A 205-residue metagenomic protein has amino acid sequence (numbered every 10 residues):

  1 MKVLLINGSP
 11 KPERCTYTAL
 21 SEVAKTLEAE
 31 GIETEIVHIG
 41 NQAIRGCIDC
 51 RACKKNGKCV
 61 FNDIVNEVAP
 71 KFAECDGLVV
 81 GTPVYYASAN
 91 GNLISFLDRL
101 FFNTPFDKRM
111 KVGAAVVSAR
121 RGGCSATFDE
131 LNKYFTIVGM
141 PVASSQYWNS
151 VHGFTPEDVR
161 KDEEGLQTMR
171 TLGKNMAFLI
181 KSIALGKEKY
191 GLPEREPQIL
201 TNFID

Functional and structural regions predicted by a protein language model:
K2-E30: N-terminal beta1-alpha1 ligand-phosphate binding loop
I32-Q42: A short beta-strand-loop structural module common to alpha/beta enzyme folds
Q42-F72, I199-D205: Cysteine-cluster motifs in flexible loop/terminal segments that predominantly coordinate metals
R51-K55, N132, K161-D162: Short, hinge-like loop/turn segments at secondary-structure boundaries
G57-N149: Helix-loop-strand module that forms the ligand-binding subsite of alpha/beta enzymes
P141-D205: Glycine-rich phosphate/pyrophosphate-binding loop and the adjoining helix
